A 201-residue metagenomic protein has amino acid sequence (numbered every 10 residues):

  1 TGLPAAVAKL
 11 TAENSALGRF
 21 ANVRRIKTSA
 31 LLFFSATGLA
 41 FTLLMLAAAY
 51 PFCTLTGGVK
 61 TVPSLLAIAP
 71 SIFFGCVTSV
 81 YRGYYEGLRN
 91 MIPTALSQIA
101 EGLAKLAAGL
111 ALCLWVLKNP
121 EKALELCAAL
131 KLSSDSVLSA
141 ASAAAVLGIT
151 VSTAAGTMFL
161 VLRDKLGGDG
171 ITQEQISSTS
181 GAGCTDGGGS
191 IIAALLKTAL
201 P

Functional and structural regions predicted by a protein language model:
T1-S15, F34, I72-V77: Small-residue-rich midsections of specific transmembrane alpha-helices
T11, A40-V62, K118: Short membrane-interface helical motifs at transmembrane helix boundaries in multi-pass membrane transporters
R19-S35, L196: Interfacial transmembrane-helix starts/ends
A47, L55-Y81, A143-V146: Alpha-helical transmembrane segments of multi-pass membrane proteins
L55-G58, G87-L88, S139: Helix-loop interface residues and adjacent transmembrane-helix termini in multi-pass membrane transporters, primarily
G75-Q98: Membrane-interface junctions at transmembrane-helix termini in multi-pass inner-membrane proteins
R89-P93, L103-R163: Membrane-interface helix-loop junctions in multi-pass transport and translocation proteins
A145-G156, L160-G167, G181-P201: Transmembrane helical elements of multi-pass membrane transporters/channels
